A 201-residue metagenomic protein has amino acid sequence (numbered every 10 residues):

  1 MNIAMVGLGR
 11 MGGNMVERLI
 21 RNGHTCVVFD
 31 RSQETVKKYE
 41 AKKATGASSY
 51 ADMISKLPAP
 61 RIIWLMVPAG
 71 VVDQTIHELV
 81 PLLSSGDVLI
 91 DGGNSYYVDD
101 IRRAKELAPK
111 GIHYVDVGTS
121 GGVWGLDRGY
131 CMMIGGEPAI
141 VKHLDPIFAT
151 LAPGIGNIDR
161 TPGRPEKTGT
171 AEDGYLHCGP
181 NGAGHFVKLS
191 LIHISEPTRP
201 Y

Functional and structural regions predicted by a protein language model:
M1-I62, G86, V123-L126: NAD(P)+-binding Rossmann beta1-loop-alpha1 motif at the extreme N-terminus of oxidoreductases
I3-M5, L89, Y114, M133: Short glycine-aspartate micro-motif
G7, M11, M15, T35 (+8 more regions): General structural feature for long, well-ordered alpha-helical segments within catalytic domains of soluble enzymes
S32, P68, G93, G118 (+1 more regions): Anionic group-transfer/hydrolysis microenvironments
Y50-Y114: Rossmann-fold NAD(P) dinucleotide-binding segment
T75, Y96-L191: Rossmann-fold dinucleotide-binding core
I192-Y201: Single conserved hydrophobic/aromatic residue that forms the stacking wall/gate of nucleotide- or nucleobase-binding
